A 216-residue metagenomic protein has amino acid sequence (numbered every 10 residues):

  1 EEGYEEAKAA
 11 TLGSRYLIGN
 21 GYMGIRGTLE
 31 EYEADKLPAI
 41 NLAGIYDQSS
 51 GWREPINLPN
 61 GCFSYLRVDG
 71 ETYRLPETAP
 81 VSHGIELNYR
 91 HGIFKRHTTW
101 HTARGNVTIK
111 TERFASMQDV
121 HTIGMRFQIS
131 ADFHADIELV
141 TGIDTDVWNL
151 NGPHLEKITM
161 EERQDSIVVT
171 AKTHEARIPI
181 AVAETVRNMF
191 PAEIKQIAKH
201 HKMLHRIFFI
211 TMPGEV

Functional and structural regions predicted by a protein language model:
E1-V216: Beta-sandwich/jelly-roll carbohydrate-recognition scaffolds of carbohydrate-active enzymes
